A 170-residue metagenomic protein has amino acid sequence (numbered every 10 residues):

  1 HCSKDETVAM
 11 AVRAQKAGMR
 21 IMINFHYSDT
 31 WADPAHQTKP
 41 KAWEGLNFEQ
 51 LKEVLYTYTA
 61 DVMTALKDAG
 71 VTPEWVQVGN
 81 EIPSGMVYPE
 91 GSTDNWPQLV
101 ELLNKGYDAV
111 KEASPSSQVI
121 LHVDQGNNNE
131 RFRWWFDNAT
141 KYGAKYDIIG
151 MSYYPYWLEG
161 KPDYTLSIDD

Functional and structural regions predicted by a protein language model:
H1, G79, S152: Conserved residues at the C-terminal ends of beta-strands
H1-K16, R20: N-terminal carbohydrate-binding/catalytic regions of secreted carbohydrate-active enzymes
K4-D5, D33-Y146, L158-D169: Active-site cleft segment of glycoside hydrolase catalytic domains centered on the general acid/base Glu
A14-A32: Glycine-rich, aromatic-flanked loop segments that form ligand/cofactor-binding clefts across common enzyme folds
N24, V76, I149: Conserved, mostly hydrophobic/aromatic
S28-D29, E81, Y154: Positions that flank functional sites
G150-Y156: Short, flexible active-site loops
